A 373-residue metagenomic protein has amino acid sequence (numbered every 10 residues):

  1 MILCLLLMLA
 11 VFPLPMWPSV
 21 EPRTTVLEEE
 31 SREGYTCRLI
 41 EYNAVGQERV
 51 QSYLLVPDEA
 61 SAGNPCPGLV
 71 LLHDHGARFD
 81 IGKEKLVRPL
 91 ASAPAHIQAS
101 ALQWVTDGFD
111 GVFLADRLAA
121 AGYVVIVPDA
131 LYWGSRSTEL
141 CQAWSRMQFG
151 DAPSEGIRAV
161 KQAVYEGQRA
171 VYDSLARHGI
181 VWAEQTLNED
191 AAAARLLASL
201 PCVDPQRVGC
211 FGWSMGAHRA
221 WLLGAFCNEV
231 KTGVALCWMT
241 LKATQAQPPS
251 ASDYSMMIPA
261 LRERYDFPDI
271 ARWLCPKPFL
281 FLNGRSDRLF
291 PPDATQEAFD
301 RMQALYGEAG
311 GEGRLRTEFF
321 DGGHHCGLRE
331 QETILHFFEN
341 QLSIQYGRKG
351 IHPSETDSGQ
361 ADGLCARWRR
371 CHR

Functional and structural regions predicted by a protein language model:
V20-G63: N-terminal cap/lid segment of alpha/beta-hydrolase-fold proteins
S52, N64-G76: Short beta-strand element of the alpha/beta-hydrolase
D74-N188, Q245-Q247: Cap/lid segment of the alpha/beta-hydrolase catalytic domain
V164, R169-I180, E189-A193, R207 (+4 more regions): Mobile cap/lid helix-loop segments that gate and shape the active-site cleft of serine hydrolases
V203-G212: Alpha/beta-hydrolase fold nucleophile elbow
G212-G216, A220: Gly/Ala-rich beta-loop-alpha elbow adjacent to hydrolase catalytic centers
L274, F281-N283: Short beta-strand/loop motif that positions the catalytic acidic residue of the alpha/beta-hydrolase fold
Y306-R369: C-terminal catalytic histidine-bearing segment of alpha/beta-hydrolase fold enzymes
